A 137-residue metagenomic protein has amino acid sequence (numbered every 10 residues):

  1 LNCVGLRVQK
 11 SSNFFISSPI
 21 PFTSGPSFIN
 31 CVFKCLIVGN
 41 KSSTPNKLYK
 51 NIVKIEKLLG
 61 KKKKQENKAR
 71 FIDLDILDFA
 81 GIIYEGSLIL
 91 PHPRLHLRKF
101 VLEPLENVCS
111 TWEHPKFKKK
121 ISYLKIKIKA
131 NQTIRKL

Functional and structural regions predicted by a protein language model:
L1-S43: Short, surface-exposed acidic-centric catalytic microdomains
T23-S24, F28, N46-K50, K54-L137: Flexible, gly/pro- and Lys/Arg-enriched active-site loops
